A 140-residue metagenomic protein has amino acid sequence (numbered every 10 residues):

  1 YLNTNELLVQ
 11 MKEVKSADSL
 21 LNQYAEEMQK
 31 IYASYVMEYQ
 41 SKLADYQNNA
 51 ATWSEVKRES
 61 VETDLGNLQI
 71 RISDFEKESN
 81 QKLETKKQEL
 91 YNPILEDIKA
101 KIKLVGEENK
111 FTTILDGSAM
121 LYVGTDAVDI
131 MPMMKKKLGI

Functional and structural regions predicted by a protein language model:
Y1-I140: Amphipathic, charged alpha-helical segments and their helix-to-coil junctions in extracytoplasmic/peripheral assemblies
